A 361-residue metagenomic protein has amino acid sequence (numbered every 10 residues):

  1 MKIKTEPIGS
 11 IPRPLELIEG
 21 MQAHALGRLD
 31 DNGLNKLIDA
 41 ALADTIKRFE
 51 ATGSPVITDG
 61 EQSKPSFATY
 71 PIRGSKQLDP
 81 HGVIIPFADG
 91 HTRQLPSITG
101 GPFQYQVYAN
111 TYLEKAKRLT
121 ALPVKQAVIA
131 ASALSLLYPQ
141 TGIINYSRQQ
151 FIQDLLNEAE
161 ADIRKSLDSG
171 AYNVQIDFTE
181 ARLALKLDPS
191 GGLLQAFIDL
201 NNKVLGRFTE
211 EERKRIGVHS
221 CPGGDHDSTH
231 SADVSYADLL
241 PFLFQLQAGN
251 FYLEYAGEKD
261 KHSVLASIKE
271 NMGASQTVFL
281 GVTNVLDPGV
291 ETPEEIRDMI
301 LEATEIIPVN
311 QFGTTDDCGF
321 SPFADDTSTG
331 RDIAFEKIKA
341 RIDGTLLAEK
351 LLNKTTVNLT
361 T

Functional and structural regions predicted by a protein language model:
M1-T361: Domain-level signal for soluble alpha/beta catalytic cores
